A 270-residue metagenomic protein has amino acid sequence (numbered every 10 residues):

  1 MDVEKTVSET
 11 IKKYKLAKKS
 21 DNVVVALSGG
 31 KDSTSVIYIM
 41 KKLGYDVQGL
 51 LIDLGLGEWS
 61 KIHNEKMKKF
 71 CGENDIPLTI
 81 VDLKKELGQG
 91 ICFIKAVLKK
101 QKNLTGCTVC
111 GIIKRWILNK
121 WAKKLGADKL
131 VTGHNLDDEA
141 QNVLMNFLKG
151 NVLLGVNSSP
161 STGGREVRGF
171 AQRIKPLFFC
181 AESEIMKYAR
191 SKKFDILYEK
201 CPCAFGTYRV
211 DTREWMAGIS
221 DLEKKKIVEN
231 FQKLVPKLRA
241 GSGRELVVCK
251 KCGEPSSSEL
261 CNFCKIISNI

Functional and structural regions predicted by a protein language model:
M1, V248-C252, C261-C264: Short cysteine-rich clusters marking metal-coordination/redox-active sites
M1-N157, E182-S191, C261: ATP-dependent adenylation/nucleotidyltransferase module used to activate substrates
K42-L43, E73-N74, K124-L125, G218 (+3 more regions): Alpha-helix C-cap/termination motif
D137-S220: Catalytic subdomain that performs nucleotidyl-dependent activation
W215-L234: An accessory alpha-helical subdomain
L234-G243: Long, charged amphipathic helices and adjacent flexible linkers at domain junctions
E245, S257: Short metal-coordination and nucleic-acid-contact micro-motifs, chiefly zinc-binding Cys/His arrays
S256, S268: Cys/His-rich microdomains that often coordinate metals
